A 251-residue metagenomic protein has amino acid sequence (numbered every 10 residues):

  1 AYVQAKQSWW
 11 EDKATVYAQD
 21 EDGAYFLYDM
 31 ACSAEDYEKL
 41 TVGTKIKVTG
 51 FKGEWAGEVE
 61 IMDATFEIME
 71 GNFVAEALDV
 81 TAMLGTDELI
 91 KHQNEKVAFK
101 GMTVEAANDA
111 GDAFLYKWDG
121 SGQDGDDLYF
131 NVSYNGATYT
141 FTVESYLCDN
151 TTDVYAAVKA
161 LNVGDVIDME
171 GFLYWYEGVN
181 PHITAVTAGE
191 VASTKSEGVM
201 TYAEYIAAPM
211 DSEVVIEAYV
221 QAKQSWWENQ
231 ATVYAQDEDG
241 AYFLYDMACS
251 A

Functional and structural regions predicted by a protein language model:
Y2-A251: OB-fold single-stranded nucleic acid-binding module
